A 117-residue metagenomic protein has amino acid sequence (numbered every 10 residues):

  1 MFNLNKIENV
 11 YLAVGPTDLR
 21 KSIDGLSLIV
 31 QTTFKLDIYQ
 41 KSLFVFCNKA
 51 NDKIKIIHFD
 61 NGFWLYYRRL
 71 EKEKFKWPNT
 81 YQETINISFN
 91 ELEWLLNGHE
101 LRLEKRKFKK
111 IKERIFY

Functional and structural regions predicted by a protein language model:
M1-Y117: Polybasic/polar functional segments that serve as interface/processing modules
